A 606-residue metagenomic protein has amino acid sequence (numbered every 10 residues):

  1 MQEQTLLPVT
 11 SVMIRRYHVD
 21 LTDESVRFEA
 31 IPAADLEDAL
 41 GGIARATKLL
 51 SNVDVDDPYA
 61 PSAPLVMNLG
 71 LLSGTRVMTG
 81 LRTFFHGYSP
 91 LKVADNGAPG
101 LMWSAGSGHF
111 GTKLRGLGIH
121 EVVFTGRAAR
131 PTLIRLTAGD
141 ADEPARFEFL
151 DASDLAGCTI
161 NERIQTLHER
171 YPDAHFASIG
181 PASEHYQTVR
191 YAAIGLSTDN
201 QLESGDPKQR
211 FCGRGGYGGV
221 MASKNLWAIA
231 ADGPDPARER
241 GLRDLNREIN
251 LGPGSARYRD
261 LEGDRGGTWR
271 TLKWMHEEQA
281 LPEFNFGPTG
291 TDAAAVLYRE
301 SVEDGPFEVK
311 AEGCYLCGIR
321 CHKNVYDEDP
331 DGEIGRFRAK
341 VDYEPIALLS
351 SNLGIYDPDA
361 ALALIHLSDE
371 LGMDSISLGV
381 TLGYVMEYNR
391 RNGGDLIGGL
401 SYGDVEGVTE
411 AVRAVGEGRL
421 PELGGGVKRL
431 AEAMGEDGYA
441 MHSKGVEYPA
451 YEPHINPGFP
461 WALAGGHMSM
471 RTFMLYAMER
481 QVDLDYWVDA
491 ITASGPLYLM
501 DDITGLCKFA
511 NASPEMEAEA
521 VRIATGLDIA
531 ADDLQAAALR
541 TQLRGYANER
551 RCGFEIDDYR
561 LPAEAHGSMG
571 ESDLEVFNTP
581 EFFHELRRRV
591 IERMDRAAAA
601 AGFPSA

Functional and structural regions predicted by a protein language model:
Q2-R214, G218, S223-E239, N246-A256 (+1 more regions): Protein-protein interaction/assembly regions in multi-subunit complexes
D20, D35-L36, A60, H168-A177 (+1 more regions): Extended C-terminal regions of large enzymes
